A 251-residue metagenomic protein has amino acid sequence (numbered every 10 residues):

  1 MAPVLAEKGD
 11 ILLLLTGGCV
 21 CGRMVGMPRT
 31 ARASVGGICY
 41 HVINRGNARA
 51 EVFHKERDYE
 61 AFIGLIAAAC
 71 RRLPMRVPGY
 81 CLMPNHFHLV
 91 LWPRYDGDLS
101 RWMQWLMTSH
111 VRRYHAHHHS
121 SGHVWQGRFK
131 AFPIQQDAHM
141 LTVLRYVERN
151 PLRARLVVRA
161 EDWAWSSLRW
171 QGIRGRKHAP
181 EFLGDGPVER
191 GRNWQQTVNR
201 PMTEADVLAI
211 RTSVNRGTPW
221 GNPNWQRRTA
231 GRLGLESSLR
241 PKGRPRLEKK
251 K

Functional and structural regions predicted by a protein language model:
M1-P84, W92-K251: Short Pro-Cys-Gly-centered "Cys-loop" motif that presents a nucleophilic cysteine in a tight turn
